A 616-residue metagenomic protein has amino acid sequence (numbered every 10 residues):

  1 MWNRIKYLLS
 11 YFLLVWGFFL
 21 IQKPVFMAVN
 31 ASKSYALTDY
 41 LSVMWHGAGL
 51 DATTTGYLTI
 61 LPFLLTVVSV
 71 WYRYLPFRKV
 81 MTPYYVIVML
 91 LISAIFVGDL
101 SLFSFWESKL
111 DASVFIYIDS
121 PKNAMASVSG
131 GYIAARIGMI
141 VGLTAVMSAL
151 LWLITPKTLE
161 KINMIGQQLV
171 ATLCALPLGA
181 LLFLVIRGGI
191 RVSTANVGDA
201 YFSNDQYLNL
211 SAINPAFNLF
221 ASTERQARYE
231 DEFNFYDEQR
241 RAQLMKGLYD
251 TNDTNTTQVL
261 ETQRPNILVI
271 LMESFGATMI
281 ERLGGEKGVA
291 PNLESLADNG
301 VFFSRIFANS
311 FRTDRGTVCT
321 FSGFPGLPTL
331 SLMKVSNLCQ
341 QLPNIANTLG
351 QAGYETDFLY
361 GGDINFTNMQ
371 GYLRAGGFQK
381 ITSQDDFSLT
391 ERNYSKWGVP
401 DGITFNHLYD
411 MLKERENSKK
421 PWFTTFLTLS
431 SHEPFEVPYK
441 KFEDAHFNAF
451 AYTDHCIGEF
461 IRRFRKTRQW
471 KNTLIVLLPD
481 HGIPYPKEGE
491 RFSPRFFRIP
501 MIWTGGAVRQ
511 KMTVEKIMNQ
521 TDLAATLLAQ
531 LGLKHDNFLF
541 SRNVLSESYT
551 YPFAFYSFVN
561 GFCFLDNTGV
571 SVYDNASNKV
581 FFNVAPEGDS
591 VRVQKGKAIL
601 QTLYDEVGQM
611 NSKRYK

Functional and structural regions predicted by a protein language model:
W2-A221, R225-R228: Transmembrane and membrane-interface helices of multi-pass, inner-membrane envelope-modifying transferases
F18, P121-K122, I213-F217, E238-A242 (+3 more regions): Alpha-helix initiation and N-capping motif
A36-D39, S129, M164-Q168, E230-F233 (+4 more regions): Alpha-helix capping and helix-coil boundary motifs
P76-V80, D231-R240, K334-N337, S541-N543: Short alpha-helical "patches" and their helix-cap loops
S120, Y201, D205, A212-F217 (+4 more regions): The feature marks either
I133-G138, Q239-L244, L373: Long, well-ordered, tryptophan-enriched scaffold segments
A242-K616: Solvent-exposed soluble domains appended to multi-pass membrane proteins
